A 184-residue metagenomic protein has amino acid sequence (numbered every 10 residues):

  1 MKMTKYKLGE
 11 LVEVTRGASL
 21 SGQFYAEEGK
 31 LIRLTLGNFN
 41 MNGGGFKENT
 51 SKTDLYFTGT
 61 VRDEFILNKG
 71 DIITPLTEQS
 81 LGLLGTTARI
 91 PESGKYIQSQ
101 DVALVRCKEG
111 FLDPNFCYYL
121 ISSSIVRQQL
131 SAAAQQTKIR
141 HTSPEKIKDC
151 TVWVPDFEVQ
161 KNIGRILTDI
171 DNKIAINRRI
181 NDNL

Functional and structural regions predicted by a protein language model:
M1-S19, D149, W153-N183: Non-catalytic DNA-recognition/assembly elements of restriction-modification systems
Y6-F24, G37-I72: Sequence-specific dsDNA recognition surfaces
L20, K95-A103, Q135-G164: A short glycine-rich beta-alpha junction/loop motif
A26-E27, Y96: Extracellular/periplasmic catalytic domains that process cell-envelope and extracellular macromolecules
K30: Short aromatic-glycine-enriched beta-strand elements
T35, T53, T58-S122: A short beta-sheet element
F46, T53, L84-I90, L130 (+1 more regions): Short clusters of hydrophobic/aromatic residues that line enzyme substrate/ligand-binding pockets
N115-E145: Short, positively charged
